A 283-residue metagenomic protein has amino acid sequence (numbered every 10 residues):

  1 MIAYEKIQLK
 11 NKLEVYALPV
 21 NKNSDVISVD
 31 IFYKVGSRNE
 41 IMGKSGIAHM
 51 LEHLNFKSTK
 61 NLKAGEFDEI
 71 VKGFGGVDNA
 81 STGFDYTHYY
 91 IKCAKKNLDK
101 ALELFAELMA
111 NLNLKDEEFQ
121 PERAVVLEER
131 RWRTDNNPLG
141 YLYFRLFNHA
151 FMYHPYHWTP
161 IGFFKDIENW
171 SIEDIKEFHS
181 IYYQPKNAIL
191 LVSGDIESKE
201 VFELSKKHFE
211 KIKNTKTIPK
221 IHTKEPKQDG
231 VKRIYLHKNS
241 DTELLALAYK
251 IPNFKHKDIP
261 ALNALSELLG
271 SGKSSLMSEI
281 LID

Functional and structural regions predicted by a protein language model:
M1-D25: N- or domain-start disorder-to-order transition segments that initiate the globular core
Q8, E66-T217, Y235, P252-N253: Charge-rich, well-structured scaffold segments of protease-associated domains
N11-L13, D25-V29, D85-T87, K186-A188 (+1 more regions): Envelope-exposed proteins and targeting segments
V20-K22, K34-G36, T59-K60, A94-K96 (+3 more regions): Solvent-exposed coil/turn segments that connect beta secondary-structure elements in extracytoplasmic/periplasmic
N21, D30-F32, N148, T217-L276: His/Glu-based metal-binding/catalytic segments typifying zinc-dependent metallopeptidases
D25-K92, W158-P160, L268-D283: M16/MPP (pitrilysin/insulinase) zinc-metallopeptidase core fold and M16-derived inactive scaffolds
M42, K100-A101, H256-D258: Solvent-exposed, non-transmembrane alpha-helical starts
